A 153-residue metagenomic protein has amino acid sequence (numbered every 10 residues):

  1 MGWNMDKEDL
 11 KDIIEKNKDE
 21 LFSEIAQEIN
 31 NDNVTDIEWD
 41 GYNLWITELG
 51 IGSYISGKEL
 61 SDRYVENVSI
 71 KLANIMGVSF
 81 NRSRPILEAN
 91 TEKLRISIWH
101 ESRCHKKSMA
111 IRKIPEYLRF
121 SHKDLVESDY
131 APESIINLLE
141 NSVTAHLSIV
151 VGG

Functional and structural regions predicted by a protein language model:
M1-Y54: N-terminal anchoring/assembly modules that precede and organize ATP-driven motor systems
N43-W45, L49-L147: P-loop NTP-binding catalytic core
V151: Hydrophobic anchor at the beta1->P-loop junction of P-loop NTPases
